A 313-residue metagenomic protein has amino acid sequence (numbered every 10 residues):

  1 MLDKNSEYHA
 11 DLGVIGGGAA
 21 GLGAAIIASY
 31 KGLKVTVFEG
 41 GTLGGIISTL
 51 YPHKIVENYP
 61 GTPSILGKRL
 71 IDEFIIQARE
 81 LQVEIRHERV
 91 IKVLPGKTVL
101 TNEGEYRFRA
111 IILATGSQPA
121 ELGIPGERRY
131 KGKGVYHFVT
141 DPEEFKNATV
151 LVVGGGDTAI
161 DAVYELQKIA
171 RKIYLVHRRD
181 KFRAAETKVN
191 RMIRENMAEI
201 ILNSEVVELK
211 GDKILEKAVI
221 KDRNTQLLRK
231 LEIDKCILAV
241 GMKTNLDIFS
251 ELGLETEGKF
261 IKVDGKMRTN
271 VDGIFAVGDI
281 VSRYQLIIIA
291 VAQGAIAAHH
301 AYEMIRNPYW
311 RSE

Functional and structural regions predicted by a protein language model:
M1-L2, E7-H9, G123, R129-K146 (+2 more regions): FAD-site-proximal beta/loop scaffold in flavoenzymes
L2-K4, Y8-L81, A159-E186: Beta1-alpha1 glycine-rich phosphate/pyrophosphate-binding loop at the start of Rossmann-like nucleotide-binding domains
G17, T115-G116, V240-G241: Glycine-rich, N-terminal phosphate-binding loop of Rossmann-like dinucleotide-binding domains
I46, E121-L122, D161-A162, R183 (+3 more regions): Glycine/Thr-rich phosphate-binding loops of Rossmann-like dinucleotide-binding domains
I75-L100, E105-R107, K168-G265, I305-E313: A Rossmann-like FAD-binding core segment of flavoenzymes
I85-R89, V93-T101, F108-A110, A114-F145: Glycine/small-residue-rich loop that forms an oxyanion/phosphate-binding "nest" at active or ligand-binding sites
